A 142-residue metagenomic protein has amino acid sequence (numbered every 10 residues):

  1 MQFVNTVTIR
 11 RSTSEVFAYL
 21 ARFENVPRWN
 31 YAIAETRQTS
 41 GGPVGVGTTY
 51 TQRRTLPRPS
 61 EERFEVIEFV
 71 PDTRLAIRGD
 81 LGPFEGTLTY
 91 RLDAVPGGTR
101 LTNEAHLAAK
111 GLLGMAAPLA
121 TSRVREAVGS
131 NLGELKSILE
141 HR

Functional and structural regions predicted by a protein language model:
M1-T39: Hydrophobic ligand-binding cavity/cleft-lining segments
Q2-T6, S14, T49, E61 (+3 more regions): Intrinsic-disorder/low-complexity, polar/charged segments enriched in Ser/Thr/Lys/Arg/Asp/Glu/Gln
N5-V7, Q38, E62-E68, G86-A94 (+1 more regions): Hydrophobic/aromatic beta-strand elements that line small-molecule binding cavities or substrate pockets in beta-rich
R10, W29, F69-V70, V95: A short, compositionally biased micro-patch
R11, R28, G45, E61 (+2 more regions): Generic recognition of short, well-ordered alpha-helical interface segments
S14-F17, G129, G133: Amphipathic alpha-helical segments that line or abut small-molecule/effector binding pockets and mediate allosteric
R37-L81, P96-G97, S130-R142: Glycine-rich portal/gate segments that line the openings of hydrophobic small-molecule binding cavities
R78-S130, S137: Beta-strand/loop substructures that line and gate deep hydrophobic ligand-binding cavities in soluble
